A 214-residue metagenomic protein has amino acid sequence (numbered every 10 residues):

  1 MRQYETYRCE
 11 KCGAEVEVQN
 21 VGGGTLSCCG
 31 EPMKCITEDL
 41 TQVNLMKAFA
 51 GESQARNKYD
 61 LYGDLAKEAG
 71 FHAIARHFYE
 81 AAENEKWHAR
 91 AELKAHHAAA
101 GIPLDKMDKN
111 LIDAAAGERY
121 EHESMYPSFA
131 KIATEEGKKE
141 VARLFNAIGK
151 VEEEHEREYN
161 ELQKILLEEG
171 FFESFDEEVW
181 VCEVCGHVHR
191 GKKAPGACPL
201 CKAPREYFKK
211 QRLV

Functional and structural regions predicted by a protein language model:
M1-K11: Small, basic N-terminal interaction modules of short regulatory proteins
T6, T25-L26, M33-C35: Cysteine-centric segments in proteins
E10, L26-C29, E183, P199: Cys/His/Pro-rich metal-binding microdomains
E15, Q19-V21, I36-V214: Non-heme di-metal
C29-G30, L93: Conserved protein kinase catalytic domain
